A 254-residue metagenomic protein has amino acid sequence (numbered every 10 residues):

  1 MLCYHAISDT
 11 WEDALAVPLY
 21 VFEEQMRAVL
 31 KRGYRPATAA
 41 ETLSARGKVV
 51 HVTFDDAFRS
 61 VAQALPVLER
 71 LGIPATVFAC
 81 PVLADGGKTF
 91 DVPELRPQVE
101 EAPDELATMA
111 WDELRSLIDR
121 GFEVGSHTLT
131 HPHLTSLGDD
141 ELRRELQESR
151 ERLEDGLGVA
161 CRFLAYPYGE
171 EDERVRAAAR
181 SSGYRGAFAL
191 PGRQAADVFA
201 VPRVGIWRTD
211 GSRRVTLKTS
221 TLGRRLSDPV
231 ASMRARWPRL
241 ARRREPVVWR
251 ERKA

Functional and structural regions predicted by a protein language model:
M1-F54, F58-Q63, R70, A75 (+1 more regions): C-terminal active-site subregion of NodB/CE4 polysaccharide deacetylases
L2-A6, E123-P132: Histidine-centered catalytic micro-motifs
L30-R32, P66-I73, M109-G125, R180: Acidic (Asp/Glu)-rich catalytic clusters
G47-V50, F90-L95, L134: Surface-exposed, active-site-proximal loop segments in enzymatic domains
P81-A84: Short beta-alpha junction loops
G86-D104: Aromatic- and acidic-residue-enriched segments that line the glycan-binding/catalytic groove of carbohydrate-active
D104, D112, V215: Short histidine
